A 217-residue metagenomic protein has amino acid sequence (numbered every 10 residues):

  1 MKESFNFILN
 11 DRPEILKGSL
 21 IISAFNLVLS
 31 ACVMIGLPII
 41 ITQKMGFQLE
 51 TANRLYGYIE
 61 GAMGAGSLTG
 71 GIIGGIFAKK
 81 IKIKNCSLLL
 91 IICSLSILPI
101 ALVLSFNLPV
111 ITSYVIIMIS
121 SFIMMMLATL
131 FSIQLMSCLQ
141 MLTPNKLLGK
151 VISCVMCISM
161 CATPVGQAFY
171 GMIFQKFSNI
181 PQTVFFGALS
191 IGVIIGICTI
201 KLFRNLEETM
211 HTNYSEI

Functional and structural regions predicted by a protein language model:
M1, I8-N10, L130, L142: Hydrophobic residues in alpha-helical segments
M1-I8, L147, I173: Hydrophobic alpha-helical segments of integral membrane proteins, encompassing both true transmembrane helices
N6-T69: A single, central transmembrane helix in multi-pass transporters
T42-I217: C-terminal transmembrane bundle of multi-pass solute transporters/carriers
